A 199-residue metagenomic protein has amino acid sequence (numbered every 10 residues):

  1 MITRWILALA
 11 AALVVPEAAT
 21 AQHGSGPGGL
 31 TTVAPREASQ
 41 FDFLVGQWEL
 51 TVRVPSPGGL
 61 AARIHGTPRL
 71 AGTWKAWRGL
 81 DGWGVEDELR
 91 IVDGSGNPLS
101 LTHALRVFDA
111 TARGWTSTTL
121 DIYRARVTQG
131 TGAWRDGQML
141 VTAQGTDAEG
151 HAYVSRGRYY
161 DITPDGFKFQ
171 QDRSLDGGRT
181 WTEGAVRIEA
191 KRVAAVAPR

Functional and structural regions predicted by a protein language model:
R4-P16: Bacterial N-terminal signal peptides
E17-A21: Sec/Tat signal peptide C-region and signal peptidase I cleavage site
Q22-R199: Hydrophobic small-molecule pocket/channel-lining residues, especially in calycin-type beta-barrels
